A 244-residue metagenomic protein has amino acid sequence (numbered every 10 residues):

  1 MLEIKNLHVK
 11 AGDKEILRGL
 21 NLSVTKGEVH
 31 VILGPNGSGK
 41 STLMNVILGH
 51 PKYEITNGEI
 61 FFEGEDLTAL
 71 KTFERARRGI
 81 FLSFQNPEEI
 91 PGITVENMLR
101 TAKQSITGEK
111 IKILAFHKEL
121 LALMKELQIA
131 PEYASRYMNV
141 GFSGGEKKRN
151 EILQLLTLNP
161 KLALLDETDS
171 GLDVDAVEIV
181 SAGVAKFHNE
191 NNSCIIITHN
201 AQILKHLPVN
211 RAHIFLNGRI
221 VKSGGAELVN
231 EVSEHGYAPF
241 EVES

Functional and structural regions predicted by a protein language model:
L2-I4, L17-G19: Conserved structural motif at the start of ABC-family nucleotide-binding domains
L20, V24-K26: Conserved hydrophobic segment flanking the Walker A/P-loop of ABC-type ATPase nucleotide-binding domains
L33-P35: The feature captures the beta-strand-to-loop junction immediately N-terminal to the Walker
E59-R75, N139: ABC ATPase NBD Q-loop/coupling interface
N86, G92-T107, E119: Q-loop/switch helix immediately C-terminal to the Walker
L155-L156: ABC ATPase C-loop
E167-T168, D175: Walker B catalytic motif
F215, R219-E241: Conserved beta-strand-loop-alpha-helix hinge in the C-terminal portion of ABC ATPase nucleotide-binding domains
